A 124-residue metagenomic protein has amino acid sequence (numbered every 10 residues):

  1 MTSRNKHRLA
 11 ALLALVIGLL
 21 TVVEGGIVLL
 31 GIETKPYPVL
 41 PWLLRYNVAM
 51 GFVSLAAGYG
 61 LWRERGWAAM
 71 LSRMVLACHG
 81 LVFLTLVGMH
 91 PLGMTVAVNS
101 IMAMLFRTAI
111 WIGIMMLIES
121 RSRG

Functional and structural regions predicted by a protein language model:
M1-G124: Topology signature of small-to-medium multi-pass alpha-helical membrane proteins
